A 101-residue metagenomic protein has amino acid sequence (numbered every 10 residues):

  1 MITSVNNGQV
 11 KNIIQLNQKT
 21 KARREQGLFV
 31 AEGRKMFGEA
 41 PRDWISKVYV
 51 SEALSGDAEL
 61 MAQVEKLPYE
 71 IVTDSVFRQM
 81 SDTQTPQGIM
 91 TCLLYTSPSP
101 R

Functional and structural regions predicted by a protein language model:
M1-A53: Boundary-proximal intrinsically disordered activation/regulatory segments immediately upstream of a helical core
S4, E70-V72: Short acidic-hydrophobic, aromatic-tinged amphipathic segments that line or gate anion-handling sites
E39, E59, Q79: Phosphate- and divalent-cation-binding pockets in alpha/beta enzyme and binding domains that engage nucleotide-derived
D57-K66: Short, aromatic/basic amphipathic alpha-helical patches
V72, R78-Q84: Glycine/small-residue-rich loop that forms an oxyanion/phosphate-binding "nest" at active or ligand-binding sites
T91: Glycine-rich phosphate-binding loops that contact phosphosugars or nucleotide phosphates
Y95-R101: Conserved small/polar residues in nucleotide/adenosyl-binding loops
